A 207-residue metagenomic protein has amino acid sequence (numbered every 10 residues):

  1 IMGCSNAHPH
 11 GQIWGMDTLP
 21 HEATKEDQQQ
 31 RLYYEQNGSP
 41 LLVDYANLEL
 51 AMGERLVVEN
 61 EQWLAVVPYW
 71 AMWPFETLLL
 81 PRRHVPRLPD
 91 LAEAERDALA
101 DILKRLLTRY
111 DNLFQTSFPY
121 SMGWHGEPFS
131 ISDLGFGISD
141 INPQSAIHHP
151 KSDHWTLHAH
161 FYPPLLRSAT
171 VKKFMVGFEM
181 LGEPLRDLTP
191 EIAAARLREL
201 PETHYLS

Functional and structural regions predicted by a protein language model:
I1-S207: HIT superfamily nucleotide-processing domains
